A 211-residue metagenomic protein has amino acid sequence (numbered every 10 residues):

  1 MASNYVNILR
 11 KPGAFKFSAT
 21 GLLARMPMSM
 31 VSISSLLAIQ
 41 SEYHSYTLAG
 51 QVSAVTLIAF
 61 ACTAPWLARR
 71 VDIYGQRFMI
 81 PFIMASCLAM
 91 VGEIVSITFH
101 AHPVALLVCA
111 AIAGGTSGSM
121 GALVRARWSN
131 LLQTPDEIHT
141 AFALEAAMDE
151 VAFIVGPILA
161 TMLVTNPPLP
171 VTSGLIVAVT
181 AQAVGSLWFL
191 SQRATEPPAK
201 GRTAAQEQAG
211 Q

Functional and structural regions predicted by a protein language model:
A2-A61, Q211: Helix-loop boundary and gating motifs at the non-cytosolic
A19-T20, V104-A113: Paired small-residue
L57-P65, F153-I154, I158: Residue-level signature of mid-helix packing/kink "hotspots" within the transmembrane helices of 12-pass Major
C62-Q76, V164: Helix-to-loop junctions at the C-terminal end of transmembrane segments in multipass secondary transporters
A85-A101: C-terminal ends and interior cores of transmembrane alpha-helices in multi-pass membrane transporters/permeases
C109-V151: Cytoplasmic helix-loop-helix junction between adjacent transmembrane helices in 12-TM secondary transporters
M120-G121, G174, V179-R202: C-terminal membrane-cytosol helix-exit motif in multi-pass small-molecule transporters
V155-A178: Transmembrane alpha-helix termini and helix-breaking/packing motifs in multi-pass membrane transporters
